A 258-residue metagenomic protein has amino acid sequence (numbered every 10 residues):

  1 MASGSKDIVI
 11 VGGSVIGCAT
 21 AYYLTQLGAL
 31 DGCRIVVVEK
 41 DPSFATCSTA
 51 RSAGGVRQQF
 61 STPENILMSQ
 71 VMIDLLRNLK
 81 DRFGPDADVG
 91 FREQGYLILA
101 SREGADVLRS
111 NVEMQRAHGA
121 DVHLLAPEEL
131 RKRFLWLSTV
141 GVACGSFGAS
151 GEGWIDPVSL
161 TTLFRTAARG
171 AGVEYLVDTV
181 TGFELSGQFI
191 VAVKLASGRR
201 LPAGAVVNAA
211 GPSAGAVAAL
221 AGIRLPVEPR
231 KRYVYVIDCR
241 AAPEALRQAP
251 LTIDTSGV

Functional and structural regions predicted by a protein language model:
A2-I16, V36: Beta1/beta-strand and adjacent pyrophosphate-binding region of the FAD-binding site in flavoprotein oxidoreductases
I16, S43, S213: Conserved Rossmann-like nucleotide-cofactor binding loop
A19, F83, F183-F189, L195-V258: Flavin-dependent oxidoreductases
Y22, Q26, T162, T166 (+2 more regions): Short, well-ordered alpha-helices that flank and scaffold nucleotide-derived cofactor binding pockets
T25-S48: Glycine-rich FAD pyrophosphate-binding loop
A53-R133, G257-V258: Dinucleotide-binding Rossmann-like beta1-alpha1 core, especially the glycine-rich loop that anchors the ADP
F134-V142, E184-V191: A short, glycine/Asx- and small/polar-enriched loop/turn that sits immediately N-terminal to a beta-strand
F147-A205, S213: Helical element adjacent to the flavin cofactor pocket in flavoenzyme catalytic cores
